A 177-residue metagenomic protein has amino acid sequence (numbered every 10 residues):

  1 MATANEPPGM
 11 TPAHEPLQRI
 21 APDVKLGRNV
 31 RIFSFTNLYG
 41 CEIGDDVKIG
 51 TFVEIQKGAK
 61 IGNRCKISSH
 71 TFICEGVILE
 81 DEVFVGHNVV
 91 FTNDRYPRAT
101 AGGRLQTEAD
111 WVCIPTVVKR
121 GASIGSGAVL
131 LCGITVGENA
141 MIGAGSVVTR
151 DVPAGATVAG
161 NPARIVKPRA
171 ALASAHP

Functional and structural regions predicted by a protein language model:
A2-P22, S34-I134, N161-P162, R169-A170 (+1 more regions): Flexible, glycine/small-residue-enriched loop-and-beta-strand segment within the central core of proteins
L26: Short, basic/aromatic beta-hairpin or loop at an interaction surface
I134-T157: C-terminal/domain-terminus segments
